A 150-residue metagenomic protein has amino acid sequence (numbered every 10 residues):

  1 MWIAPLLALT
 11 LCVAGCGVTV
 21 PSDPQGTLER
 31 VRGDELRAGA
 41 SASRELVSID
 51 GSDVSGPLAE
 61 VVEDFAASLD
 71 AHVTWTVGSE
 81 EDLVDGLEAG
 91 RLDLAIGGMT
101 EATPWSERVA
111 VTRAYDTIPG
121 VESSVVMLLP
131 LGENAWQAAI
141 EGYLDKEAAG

Functional and structural regions predicted by a protein language model:
M1-L6: Bacterial N-terminal signal peptides that target proteins for export
T10-G15: C-terminal motif of bacterial Sec signal peptides marking the signal peptidase cleavage site
G17, A59-L69, V121-G150: Extended ligand-binding regions for polar small-molecule ligands
V18-P24, T76-N134: Acidic, polar ligand-binding/catalytic clefts
D23-G98: Extracytoplasmic small-molecule ligand-binding "clamshell" domains of the periplasmic binding protein/Venus flytrap
S48-D50, W105-E107, A139: Short glycine-/acidic-enriched loop or helix-start segments at secondary-structure transitions that form or flank
S52-S55, V109-T112, G142: Short, glycine/charged-enriched secondary-structure capping and boundary segments
